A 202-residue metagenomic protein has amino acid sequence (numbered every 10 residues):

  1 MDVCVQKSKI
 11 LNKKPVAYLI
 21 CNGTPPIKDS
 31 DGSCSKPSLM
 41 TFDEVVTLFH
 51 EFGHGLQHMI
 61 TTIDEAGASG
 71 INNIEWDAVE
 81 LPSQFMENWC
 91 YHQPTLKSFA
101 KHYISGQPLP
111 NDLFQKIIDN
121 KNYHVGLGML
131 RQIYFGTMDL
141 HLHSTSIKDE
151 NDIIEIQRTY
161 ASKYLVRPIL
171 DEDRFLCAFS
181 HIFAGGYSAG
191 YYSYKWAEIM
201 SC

Functional and structural regions predicted by a protein language model:
M1-C202: Cation-handling catalytic/transport regions enriched in His/Asp/Glu
